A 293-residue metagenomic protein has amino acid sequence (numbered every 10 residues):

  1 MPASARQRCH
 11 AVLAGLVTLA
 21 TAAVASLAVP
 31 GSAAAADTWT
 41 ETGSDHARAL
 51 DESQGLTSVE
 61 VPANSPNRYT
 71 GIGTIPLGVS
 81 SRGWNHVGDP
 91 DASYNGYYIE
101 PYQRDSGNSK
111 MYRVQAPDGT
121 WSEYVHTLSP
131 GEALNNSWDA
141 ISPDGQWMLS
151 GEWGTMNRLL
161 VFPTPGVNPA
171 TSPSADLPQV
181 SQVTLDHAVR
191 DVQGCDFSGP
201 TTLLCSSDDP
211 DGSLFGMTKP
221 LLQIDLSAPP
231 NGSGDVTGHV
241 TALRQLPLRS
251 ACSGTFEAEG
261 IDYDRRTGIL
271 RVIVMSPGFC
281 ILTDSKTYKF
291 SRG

Functional and structural regions predicted by a protein language model:
M1-A35: Secretory targeting and sorting signals
A35-L50, Y69-I75, L243: A short helix->beta-strand "capping" segment at the edge of beta-propeller domains
S44-D51, G78-G83, H126-A133, V183-A188 (+1 more regions): Surface loop/turn motifs at the tips and blade-to-blade linkers of beta-strand repeat domains
S44-R68, N85-D89: Beta-strand-rich domains and repeat architectures in extracellular enzymes and scaffolds, especially beta-propellers
P66-T70, D105-R113, T155-P165, D211-S227 (+1 more regions): Structural motif
Y69-Q103, Y124-V125: Blade-loop segments of beta-propeller domains
H187-T237: Loop/turn-rich, solvent-exposed surfaces of beta-rich toroidal or solenoidal domains
S233-D264: Conserved blade-ending motifs and adjacent loop-strand segments that build the rim/top face of beta-propeller domains
